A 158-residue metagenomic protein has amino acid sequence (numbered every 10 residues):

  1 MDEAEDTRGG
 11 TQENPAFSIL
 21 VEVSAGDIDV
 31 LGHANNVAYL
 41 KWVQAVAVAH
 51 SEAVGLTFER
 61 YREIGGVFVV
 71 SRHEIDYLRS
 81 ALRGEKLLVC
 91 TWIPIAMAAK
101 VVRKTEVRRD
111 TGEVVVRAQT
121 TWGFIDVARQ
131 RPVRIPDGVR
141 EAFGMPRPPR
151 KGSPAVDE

Functional and structural regions predicted by a protein language model:
M1-L88, P94-E158: Terminal targeting signals and extreme-terminal segments of soluble enzymes
